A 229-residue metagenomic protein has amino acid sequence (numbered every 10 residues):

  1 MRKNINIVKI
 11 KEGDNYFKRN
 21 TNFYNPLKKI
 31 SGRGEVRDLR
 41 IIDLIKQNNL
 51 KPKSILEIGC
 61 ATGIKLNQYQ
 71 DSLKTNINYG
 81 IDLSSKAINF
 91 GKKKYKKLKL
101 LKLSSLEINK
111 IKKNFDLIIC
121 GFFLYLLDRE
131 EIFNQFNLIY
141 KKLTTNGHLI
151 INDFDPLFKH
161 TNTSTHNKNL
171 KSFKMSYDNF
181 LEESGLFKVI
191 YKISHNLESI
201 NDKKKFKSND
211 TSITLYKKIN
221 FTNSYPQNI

Functional and structural regions predicted by a protein language model:
M1-N109, E130-N134, H148-I229: Class I (Rossmann-like) S-adenosyl-L-methionine-dependent methyltransferase catalytic domain, capturing the SAM-binding
I119: A conserved beta-strand element that flanks and buttresses the S-adenosyl-L-methionine
F122-L126: Short catalytic micro-motifs in class I SAM-dependent methyltransferases
F133-T145: A short glycine-rich, Lys/Arg-flanked "PGG" loop and its adjoining helix->strand segment in the class I
